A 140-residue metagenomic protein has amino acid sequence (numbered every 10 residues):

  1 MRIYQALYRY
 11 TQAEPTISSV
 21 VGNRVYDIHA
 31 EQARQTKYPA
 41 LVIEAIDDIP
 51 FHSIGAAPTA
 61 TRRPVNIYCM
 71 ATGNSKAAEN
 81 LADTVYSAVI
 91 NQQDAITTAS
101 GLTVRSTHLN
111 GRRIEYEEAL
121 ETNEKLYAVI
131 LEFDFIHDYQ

Functional and structural regions predicted by a protein language model:
M1, K76-E79, Y127: Short, amphipathic alpha-helical segments
M1-A56, Q92-T103: Small/polar-rich, solvent-exposed N-terminal microdomains that initiate assembly or binding
R2-Y4, I136-Q140: Short hydrophobic/aromatic patches at helix-to-coil boundaries
L7, A77-Y86, L109, I114: Short, Φ-rich (hydrophobic/aromatic) sequence segments
I49-S53, T72-K76, D138-Q140: Short, cysteine-centered beta-strand-loop-beta hairpins and adjacent loop/turn segments enriched in charged/polar
A57-G73, K125-H137: Oligomerization/assembly interface segments of phage tail-like spikes and tubes
P58, M70-D94: Extracellular/virion structural assembly segments
S87-D138: Acidic-leaning, charged glycine-interspersed low-complexity segments
